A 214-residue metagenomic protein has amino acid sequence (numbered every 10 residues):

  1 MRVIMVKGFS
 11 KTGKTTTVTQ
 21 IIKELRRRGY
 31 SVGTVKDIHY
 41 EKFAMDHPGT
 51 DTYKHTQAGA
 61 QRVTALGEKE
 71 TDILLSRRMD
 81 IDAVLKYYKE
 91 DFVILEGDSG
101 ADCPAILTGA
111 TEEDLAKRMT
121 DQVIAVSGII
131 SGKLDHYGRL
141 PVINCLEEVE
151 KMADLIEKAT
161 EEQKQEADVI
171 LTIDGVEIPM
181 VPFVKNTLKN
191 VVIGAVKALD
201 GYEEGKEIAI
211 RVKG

Functional and structural regions predicted by a protein language model:
G8: The Walker A (P-loop) glycine that initiates the GxxxxGKT/S ATP-binding motif of P-loop NTPases
K11: Walker A (P-loop) phosphate-binding loop of P-loop NTPases
K14: Conserved lysine of the Walker
Q20-M79: N-terminal phosphate/diphosphate-binding loop that engages ATP/GTP or pyrophosphate donors across diverse enzyme folds
R27, I73, D91, V126-G214: C-terminal accessory "lid"/substrate-recognition subdomains
L74-A101: Phosphate-binding/switch loop-helix module in NTP-utilizing enzymes
L95-L134: Conserved C-terminal guanine-recognition region of P-loop GTPase G domains, centered on the G4
